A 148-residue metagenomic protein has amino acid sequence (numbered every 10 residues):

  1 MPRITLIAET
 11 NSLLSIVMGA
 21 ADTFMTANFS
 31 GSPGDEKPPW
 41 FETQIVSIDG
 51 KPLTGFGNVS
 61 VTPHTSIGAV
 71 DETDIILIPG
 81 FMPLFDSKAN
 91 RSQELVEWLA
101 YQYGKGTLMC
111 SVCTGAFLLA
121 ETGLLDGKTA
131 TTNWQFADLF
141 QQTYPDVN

Functional and structural regions predicted by a protein language model:
M1-M109, L118-E121: Extended, subdomain-level signal for the structured scaffold at the beginning of enzyme domains
L99-N133, D138-Q141: Cysteine-nucleophile active-site neighborhood
Y144-N148: Short, intrinsically disordered, charge-balanced linker/junction segments flanking boundaries in proteins
